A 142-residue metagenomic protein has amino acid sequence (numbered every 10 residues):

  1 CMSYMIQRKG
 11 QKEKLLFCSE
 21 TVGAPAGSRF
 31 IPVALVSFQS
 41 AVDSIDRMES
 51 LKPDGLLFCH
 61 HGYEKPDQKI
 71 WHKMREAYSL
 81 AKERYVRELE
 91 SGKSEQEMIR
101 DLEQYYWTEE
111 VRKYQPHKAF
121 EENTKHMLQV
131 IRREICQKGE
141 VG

Functional and structural regions predicted by a protein language model:
C1-K9, K14, P66, S79 (+3 more regions): A broadly tuned "polar low-complexity/structure-edge" signature
C1-R29, L35-Q39: Catalytic core of the metallo-beta-lactamase
Q7, Q39-S91: Divalent-metal (often Zn2+) His-rich catalytic cores of metallo-beta-lactamase-fold enzymes
C18-S19, L56-C59, M98-Y105: Membrane-targeting and insertion segments and their boundary/processing signals
V22, I31-A34, Q68-R75: Short, surface-exposed, charged loop/turn segments at secondary-structure junctions
P25, K65, Y106: Feature marks short, surface-exposed loop/turn motifs that line or immediately flank catalytic pockets and channel
A26-V33, S91-E97: Generic structural signal for short, solvent-exposed loop/turn connectors between secondary structure elements
L89-G142: C-terminal regulatory/interaction regions
